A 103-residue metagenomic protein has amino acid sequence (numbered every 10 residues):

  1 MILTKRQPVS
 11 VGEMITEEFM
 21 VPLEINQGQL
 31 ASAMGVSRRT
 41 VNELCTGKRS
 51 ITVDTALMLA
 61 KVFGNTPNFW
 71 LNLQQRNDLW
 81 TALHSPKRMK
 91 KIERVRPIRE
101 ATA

Functional and structural regions predicted by a protein language model:
M1-I25: A short, Lys/Arg-rich alpha-helix, primarily the initiator
M20, A31, A60: The alpha-helix within a helix-turn-helix
E24-E43: Short alpha-helical DNA-recognition segment
S37, K48, Q74-N77: The DNA-recognition helices of helix-turn-helix-type DNA-binding domains
K48-K61: Short, basic-rich loop-to-helix N-cap that marks the start of a DNA-contacting helix
L71-A103: Short, charged recognition helix plus adjacent turn of helix-turn-helix-like nucleic-acid-binding domains
